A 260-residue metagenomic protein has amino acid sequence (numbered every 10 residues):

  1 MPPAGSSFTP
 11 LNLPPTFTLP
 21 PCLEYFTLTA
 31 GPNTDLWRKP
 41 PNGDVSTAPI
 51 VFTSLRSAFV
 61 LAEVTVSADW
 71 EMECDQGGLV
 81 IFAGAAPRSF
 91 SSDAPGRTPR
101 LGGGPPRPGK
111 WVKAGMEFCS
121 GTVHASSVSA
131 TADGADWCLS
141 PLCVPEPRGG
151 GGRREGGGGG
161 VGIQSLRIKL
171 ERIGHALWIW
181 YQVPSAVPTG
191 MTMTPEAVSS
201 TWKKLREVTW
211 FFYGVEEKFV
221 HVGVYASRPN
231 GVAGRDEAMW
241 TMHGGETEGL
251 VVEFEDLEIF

Functional and structural regions predicted by a protein language model:
M1-F260: Extracellular glycan-recognition regions
